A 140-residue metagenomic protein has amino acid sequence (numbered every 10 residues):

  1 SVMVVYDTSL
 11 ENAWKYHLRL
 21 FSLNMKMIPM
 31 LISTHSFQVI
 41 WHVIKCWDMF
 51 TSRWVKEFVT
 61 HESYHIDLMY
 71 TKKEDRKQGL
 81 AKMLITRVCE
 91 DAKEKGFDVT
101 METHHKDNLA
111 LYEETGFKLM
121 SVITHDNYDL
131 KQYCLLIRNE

Functional and structural regions predicted by a protein language model:
V2-M69, D126: Conserved acyl-donor/pantetheine-binding loop and adjacent beta-alpha core of acyl/acetyltransferases and related
V4, C134-R138: Short, well-ordered beta-strand micro-motif
S63-Y64, D91-H104: Conserved GNAT acetyl-CoA-binding A-motif
I66, C89, F117-L119: A structural signal for short, hydrophobic beta-strand segments that form beta-sheets in beta-rich/all-beta domains
L68-R76, T100-A110, T124-L130, R138: Conserved beta-strand-loop-alpha-helix junction that forms the acyl-donor binding cleft
L68-T71, K77-E90: Conserved acetyl-CoA-binding loop-helix of GNAT-fold acetyltransferases
K82, E94-K95, H105-V122, Y128: Conserved active-site alpha-helix within GNAT-family acetyltransferase domains
